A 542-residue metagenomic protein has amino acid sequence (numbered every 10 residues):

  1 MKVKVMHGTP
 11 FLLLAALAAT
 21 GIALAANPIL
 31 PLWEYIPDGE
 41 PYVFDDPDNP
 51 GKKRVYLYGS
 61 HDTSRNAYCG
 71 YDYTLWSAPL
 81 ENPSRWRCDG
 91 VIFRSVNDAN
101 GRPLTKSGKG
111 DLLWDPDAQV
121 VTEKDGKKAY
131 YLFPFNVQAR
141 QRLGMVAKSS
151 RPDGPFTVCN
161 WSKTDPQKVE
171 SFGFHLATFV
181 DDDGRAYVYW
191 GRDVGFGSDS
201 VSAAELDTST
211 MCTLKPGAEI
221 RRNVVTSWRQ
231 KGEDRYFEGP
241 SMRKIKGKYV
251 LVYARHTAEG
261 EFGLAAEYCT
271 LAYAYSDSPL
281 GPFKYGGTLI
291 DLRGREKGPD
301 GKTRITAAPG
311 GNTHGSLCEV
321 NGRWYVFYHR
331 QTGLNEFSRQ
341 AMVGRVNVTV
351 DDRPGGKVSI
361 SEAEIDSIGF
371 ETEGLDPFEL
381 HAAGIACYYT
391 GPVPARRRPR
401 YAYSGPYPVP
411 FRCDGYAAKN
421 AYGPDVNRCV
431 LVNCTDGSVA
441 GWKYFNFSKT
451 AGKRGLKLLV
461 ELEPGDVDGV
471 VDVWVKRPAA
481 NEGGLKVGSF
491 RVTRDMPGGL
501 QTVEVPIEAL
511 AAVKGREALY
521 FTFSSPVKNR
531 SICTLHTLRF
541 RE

Functional and structural regions predicted by a protein language model:
M1-L12: Bacterial N-terminal signal peptides that target proteins for export
P10-G21: Bacterial N-terminal signal peptides
L24-E542: Carbohydrate-active catalytic/glycan-binding domains of CAZyme proteins, especially the secreted or lumenal ectodomains
